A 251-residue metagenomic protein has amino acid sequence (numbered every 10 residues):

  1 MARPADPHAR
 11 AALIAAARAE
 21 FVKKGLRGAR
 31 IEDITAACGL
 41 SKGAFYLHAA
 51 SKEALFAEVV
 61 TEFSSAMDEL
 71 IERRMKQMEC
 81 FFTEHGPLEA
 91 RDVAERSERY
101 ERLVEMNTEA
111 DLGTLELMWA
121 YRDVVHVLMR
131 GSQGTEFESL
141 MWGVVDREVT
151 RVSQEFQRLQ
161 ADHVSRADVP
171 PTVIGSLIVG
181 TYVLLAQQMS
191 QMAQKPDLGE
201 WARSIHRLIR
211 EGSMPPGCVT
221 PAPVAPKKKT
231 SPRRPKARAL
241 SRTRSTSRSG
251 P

Functional and structural regions predicted by a protein language model:
D6, I14, V60, S64 (+3 more regions): Amphipathic, non-transmembrane alpha-helical scaffold segments
A12, A16, E20-E62: Helix-turn-helix
A12, A16-K23, E69-F81, V124 (+2 more regions): Solvent-exposed, amphipathic alpha-helical segments
K23-I31, R102, E109, V183: DNA-binding recognition helix and immediately preceding turn/loop of helix-turn-helix/winged-helix domains
R27-G28, S165-V169: Short, charged helix-capping/linker segments at alpha-helix termini
A57-A110: Amphipathic alpha-helical linker/stalk segments
C80, L112-A120, T150, Q154-D162 (+1 more regions): C-terminal peripheral helix-coil segments that are non-catalytic and often amphipathic
E105-M129, T135-D162, T172-S176: Amphipathic alpha-helical packing segments from all-alpha helical-bundle domains
